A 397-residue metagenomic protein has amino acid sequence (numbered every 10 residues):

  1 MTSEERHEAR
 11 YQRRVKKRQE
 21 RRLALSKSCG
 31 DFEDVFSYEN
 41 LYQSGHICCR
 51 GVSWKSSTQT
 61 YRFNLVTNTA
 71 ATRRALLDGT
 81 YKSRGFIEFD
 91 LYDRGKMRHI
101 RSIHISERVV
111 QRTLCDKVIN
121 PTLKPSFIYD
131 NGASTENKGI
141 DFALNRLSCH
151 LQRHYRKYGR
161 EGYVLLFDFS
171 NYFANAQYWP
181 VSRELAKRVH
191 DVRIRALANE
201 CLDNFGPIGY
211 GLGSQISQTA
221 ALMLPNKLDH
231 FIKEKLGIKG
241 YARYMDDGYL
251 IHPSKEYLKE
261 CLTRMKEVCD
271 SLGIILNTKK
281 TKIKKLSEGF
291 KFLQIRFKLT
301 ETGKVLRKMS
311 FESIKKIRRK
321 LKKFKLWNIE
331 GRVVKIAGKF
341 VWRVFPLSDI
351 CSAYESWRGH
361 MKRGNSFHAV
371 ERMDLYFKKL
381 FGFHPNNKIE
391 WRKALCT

Functional and structural regions predicted by a protein language model:
M1-A70, A394-T397: Non-catalytic, polymerase-adjacent accessory regions of viral genome-replication enzymes
M1-K16, I103, R108, R112 (+3 more regions): Right-hand nucleic-acid polymerase module
S28-D31, C115-A174: Active-site-proximal segment of RNA-dependent polymerases
S37, A75-K96, V109, H190-N204: Reverse-transcriptase-like RNA-dependent polymerase core
F86, A242-D246, T278-K279: Short Gly/Ser/Thr- and Asp/Glu-enriched loop/turn motifs at secondary-structure junctions
M97-I128, P207-K233: Conserved pre-motif C helix in the palm subdomain of viral-like polymerases
C149-M245, Y249-V268, K284, C351 (+1 more regions): Conserved polymerase palm-domain catalytic core
